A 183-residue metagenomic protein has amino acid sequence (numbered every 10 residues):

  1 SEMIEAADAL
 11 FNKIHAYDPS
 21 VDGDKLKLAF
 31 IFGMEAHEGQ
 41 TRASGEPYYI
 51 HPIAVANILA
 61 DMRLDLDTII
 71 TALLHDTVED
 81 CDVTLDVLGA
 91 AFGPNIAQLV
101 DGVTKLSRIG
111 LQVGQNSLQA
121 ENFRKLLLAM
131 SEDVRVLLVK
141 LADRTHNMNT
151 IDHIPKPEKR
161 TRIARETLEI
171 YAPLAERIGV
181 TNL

Functional and structural regions predicted by a protein language model:
S1-L183: Active-site helical microenvironments for divalent-metal-assisted chemistry
